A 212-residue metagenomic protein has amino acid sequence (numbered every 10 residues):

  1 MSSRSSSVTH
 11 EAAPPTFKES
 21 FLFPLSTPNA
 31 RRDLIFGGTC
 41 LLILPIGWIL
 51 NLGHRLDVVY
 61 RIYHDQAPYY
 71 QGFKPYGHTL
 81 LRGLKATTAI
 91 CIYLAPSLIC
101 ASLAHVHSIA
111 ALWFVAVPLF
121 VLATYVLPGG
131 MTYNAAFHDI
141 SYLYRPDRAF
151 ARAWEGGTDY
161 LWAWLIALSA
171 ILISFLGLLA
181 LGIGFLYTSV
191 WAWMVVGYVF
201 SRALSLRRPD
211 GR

Functional and structural regions predicted by a protein language model:
M1-S3, I171, G182: Intrinsic structural disorder
S2-N29, F36-P68, G72-T124: Short, small/hydrophobic-residue-rich motifs at membrane-helix boundaries and re-entrant hairpins of integral membrane
K18-L41, F73-I99, Y125-L176, R202-R212: Interfacial aromatic "cap" segments that immediately flank transmembrane helices in multipass membrane proteins
L41-H64, H105-Y144, F175-G211: Selective recognition of hydrophobic, aromatic-rich stretches within alpha-helical transmembrane segments of polytopic
